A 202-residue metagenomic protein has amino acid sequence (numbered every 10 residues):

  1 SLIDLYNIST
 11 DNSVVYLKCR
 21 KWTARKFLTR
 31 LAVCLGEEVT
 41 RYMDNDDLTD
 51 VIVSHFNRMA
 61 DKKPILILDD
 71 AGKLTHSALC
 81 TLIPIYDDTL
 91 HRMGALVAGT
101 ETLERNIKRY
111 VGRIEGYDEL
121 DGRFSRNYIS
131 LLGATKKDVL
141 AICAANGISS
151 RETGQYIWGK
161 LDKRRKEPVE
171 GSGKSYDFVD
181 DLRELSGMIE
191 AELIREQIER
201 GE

Functional and structural regions predicted by a protein language model:
D4-I8, D118-G122, N127-E202: C-terminal alpha-helical "lid" subdomain
N7-K21: Conserved catalytic segments around the Walker B and adjacent sensor/switch elements of P-loop NTPase domains
T10-V14, K62, L90-M93, L120-N127: Short glycine-/polar-rich loops that comprise or flank the Walker A/P-loop and associated switch/sensor motifs
V14, A24-R41: Conserved NTP-binding/hydrolysis module of P-loop NTPases
K21-A24, K73, G99-R105, A134-K136: Conserved nucleotide-binding/hydrolysis micro-motifs of P-loop NTPases
G36-A60: Central P-loop NTPase core of STAND/AAA+ ATPases
H55-A78, L82: Conserved P-loop NTPase "ATPase switch" module shared by AAA+ and STAND
L74, Y86-G116: Sensor-1/coupling segment of RecA-like P-loop NTPase cores
